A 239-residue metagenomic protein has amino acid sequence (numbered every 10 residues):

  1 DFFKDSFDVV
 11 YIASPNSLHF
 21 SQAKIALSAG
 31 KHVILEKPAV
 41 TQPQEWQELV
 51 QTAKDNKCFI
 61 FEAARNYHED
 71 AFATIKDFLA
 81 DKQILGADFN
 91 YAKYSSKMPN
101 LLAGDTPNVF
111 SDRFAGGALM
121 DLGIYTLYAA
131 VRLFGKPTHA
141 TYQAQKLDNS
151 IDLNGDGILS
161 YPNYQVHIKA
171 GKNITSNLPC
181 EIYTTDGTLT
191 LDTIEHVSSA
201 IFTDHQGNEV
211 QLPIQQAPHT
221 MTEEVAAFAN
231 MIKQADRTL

Functional and structural regions predicted by a protein language model:
D1-T52: Beta-loop-alpha module in the N-terminal Rossmann-like domain of NAD(P)-dependent dehydrogenases, especially those
H19, W46, F72, T126-L127 (+1 more regions): A general structural signal for well-ordered alpha-helical segments in protein cores
L35-E36, I60-E62, L191: Hydrophobic residues in well-ordered beta-strands that form the structural core
K37-P38, A63-N66, Y91: Short strand-turn motif at the edge of the Rossmann-like AdoMet-binding core
Q47-R65, I84-A87: Rossmann-fold dehydrogenase core element
E69-T138: Predominantly a Rossmann-like dinucleotide-binding segment in NAD(P)-dependent oxidoreductases
T126-V197, V225-A235: Contiguous beta-strand/loop segments that form the cofactor/metal-binding neighborhood of enzyme cores
N208-L239: C-terminal helical cap and adjacent loop that interface with cofactors, partners, or active-site loops
